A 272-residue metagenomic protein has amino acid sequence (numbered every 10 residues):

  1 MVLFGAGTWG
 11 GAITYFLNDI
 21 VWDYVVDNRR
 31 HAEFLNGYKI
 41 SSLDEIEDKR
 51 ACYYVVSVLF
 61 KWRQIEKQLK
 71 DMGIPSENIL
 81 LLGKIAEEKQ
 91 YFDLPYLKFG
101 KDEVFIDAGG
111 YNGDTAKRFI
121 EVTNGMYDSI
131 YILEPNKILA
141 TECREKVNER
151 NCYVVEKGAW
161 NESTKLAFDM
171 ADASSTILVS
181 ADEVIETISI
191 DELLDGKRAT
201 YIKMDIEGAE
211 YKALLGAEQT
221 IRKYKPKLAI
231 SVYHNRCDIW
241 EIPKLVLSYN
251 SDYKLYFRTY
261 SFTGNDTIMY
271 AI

Functional and structural regions predicted by a protein language model:
M1-I20, N28-I272: Phosphate/nucleotide-binding beta-alpha loop and adjacent structural elements of enzyme active sites
